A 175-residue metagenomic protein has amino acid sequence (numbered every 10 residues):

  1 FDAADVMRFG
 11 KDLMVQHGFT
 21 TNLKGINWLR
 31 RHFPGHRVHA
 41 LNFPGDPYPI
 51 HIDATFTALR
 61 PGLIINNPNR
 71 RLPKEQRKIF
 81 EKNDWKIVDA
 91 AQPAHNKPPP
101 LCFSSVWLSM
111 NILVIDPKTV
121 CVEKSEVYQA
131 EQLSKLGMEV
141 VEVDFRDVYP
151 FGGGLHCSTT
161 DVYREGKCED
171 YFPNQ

Functional and structural regions predicted by a protein language model:
F1-Q175: The feature marks the mature, well-folded catalytic cores of soluble enzymes
